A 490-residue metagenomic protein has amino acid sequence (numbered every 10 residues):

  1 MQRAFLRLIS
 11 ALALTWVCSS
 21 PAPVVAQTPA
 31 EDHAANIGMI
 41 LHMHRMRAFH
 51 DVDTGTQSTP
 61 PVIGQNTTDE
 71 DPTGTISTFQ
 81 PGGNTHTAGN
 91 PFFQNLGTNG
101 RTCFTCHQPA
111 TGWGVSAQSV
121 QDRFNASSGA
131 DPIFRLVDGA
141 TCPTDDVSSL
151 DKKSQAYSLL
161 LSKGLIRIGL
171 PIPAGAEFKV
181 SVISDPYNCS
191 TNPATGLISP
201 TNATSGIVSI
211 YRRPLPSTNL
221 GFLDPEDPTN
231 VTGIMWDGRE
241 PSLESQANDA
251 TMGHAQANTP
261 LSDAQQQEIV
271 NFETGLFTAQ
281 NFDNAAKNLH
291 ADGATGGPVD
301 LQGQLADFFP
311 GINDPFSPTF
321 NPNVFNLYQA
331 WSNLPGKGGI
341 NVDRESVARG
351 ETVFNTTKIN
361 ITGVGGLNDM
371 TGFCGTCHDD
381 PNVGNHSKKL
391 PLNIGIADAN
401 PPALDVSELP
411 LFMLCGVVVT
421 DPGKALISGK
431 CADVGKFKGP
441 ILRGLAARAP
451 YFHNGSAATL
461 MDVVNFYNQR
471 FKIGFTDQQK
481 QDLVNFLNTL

Functional and structural regions predicted by a protein language model:
M1-F5: N-terminal secretory signal peptides that target proteins for export/translocation
R7-S20: Bacterial N-terminal signal peptides
C18-T28: Signal peptide processing junction and immediate N-terminal pro/mature segment of secreted/exported proteins
A26-L490: Periplasmic c-type cytochrome electron-transfer domains
